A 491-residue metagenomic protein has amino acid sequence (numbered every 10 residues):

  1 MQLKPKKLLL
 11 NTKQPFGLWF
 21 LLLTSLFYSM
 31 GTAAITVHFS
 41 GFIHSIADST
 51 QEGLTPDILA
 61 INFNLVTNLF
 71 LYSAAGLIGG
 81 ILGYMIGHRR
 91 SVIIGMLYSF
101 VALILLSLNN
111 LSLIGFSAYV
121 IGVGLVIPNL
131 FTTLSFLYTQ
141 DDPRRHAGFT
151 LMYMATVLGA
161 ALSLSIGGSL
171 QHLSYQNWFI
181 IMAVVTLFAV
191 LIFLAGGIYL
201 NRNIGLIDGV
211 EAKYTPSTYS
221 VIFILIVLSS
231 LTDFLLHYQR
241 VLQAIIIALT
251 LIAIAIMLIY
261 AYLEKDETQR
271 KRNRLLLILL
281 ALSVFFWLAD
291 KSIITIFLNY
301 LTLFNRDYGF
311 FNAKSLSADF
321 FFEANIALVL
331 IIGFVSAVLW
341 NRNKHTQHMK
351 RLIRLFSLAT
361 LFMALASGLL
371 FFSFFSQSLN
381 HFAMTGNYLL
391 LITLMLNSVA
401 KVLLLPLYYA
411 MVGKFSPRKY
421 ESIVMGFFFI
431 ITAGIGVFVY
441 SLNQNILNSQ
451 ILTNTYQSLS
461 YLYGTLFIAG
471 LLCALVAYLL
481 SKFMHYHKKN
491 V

Functional and structural regions predicted by a protein language model:
M1-F16, Q171-I294, L298, T302-Y308 (+2 more regions): Intracellular loop-helix junctions on the cytosolic face of multi-pass helical membrane proteins
L26, L111-V126, N380-L404: Hydrophobic core of transmembrane alpha-helices in multi-pass small-molecule transporters, especially MFS/SLC-type
A34-A60, I293-F320: Short amphipathic helix-loop junctions that connect adjacent transmembrane helices in Major Facilitator Superfamily/SLC
N62-I81, I127, E323-S336: Central cavity-lining transmembrane alpha-helices of secondary-active solute carriers, predominantly the Major
R90-L105, R351-L369: Structural signature of the two symmetry-related core transmembrane helices
L125-Q140, L403-S416: Intracellular juxtamembrane helix-capping segments at the cytosolic ends of symmetry-related transmembrane helices
R144-S165, Q171, V185-A189, V221-L225 (+2 more regions): Glycine-rich segments within core transmembrane alpha-helices of 12-TM secondary carriers
P406, G413-N448: A late C-terminal transmembrane helix in Major Facilitator Superfamily
